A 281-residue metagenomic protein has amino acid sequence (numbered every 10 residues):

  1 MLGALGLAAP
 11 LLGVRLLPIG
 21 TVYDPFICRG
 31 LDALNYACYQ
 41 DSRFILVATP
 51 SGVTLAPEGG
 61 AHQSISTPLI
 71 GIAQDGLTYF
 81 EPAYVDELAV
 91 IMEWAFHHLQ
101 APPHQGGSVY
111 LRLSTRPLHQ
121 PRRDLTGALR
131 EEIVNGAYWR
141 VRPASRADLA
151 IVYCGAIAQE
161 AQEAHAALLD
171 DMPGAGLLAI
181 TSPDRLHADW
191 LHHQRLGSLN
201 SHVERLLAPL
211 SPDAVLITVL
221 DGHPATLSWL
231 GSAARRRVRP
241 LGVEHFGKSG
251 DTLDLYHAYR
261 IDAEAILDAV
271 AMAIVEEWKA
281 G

Functional and structural regions predicted by a protein language model:
M1-L69, V90-E93, Q162, A188 (+1 more regions): Thiamine diphosphate
P18-T21, T78-E81, V152: Short catalytic-loop micro-motif centered on adjacent basic/acidic residues
S42, G76-L77: A structural motif
P50, T54-A61, I72, Y79 (+2 more regions): Thiamine diphosphate
T67-G76, Y84: Hydrophobic, small-residue-rich alpha-helical packing segments that form membrane-like cores
